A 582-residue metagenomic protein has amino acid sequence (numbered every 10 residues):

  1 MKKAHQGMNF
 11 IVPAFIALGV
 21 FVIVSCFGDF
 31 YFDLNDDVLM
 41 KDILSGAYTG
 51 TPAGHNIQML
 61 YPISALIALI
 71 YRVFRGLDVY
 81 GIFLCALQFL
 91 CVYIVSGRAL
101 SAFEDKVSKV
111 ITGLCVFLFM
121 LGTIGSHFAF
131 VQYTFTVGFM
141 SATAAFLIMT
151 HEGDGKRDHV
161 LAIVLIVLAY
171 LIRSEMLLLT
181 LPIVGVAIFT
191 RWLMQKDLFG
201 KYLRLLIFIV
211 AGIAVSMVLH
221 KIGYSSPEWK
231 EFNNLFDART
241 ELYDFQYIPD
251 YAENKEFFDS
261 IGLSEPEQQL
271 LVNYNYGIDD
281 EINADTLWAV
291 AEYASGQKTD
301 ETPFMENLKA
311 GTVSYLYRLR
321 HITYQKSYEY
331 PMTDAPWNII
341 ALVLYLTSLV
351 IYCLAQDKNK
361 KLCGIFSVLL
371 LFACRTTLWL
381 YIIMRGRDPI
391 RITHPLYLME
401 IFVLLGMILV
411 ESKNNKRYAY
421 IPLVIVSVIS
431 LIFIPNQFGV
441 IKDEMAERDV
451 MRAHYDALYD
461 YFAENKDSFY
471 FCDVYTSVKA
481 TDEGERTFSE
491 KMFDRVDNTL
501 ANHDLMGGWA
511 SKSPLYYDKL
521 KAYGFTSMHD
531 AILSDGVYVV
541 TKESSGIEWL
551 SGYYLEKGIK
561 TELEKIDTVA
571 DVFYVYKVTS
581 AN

Functional and structural regions predicted by a protein language model:
A17-N56, A68-Y71: Extracytoplasmic loop-helix module adjacent to an early transmembrane segment
A53-L87: Short hydrophobic/aromatic helix or loop-helix immediately within or flanking a transmembrane segment in polytopic
A86-D105, S348-L354: Transmembrane-helix motifs of polytopic, lipid-linked glycan transferases
I94-V95, H321-K361: Hydrophobic, aromatic-rich transmembrane alpha-helices and their immediate juxtamembrane boundary segments
V110, L203-A211, E411-F438: Signature aromatic-anchored transmembrane alpha helix within multi-pass, membrane-resident enzymes that catalyze glycan
H159-S174, V184-G185, I207-V218: Membrane-interface alpha helices of multi-pass inner-membrane proteins
S226-R318, F493-L515: Membrane-proximal stem/loop segments at transmembrane-domain junctions that anchor or position
Y459-I532, G536-G546: Short periplasmic/luminal acceptor-recognition loop of GT-C membrane glycosyltransferases, typified by
